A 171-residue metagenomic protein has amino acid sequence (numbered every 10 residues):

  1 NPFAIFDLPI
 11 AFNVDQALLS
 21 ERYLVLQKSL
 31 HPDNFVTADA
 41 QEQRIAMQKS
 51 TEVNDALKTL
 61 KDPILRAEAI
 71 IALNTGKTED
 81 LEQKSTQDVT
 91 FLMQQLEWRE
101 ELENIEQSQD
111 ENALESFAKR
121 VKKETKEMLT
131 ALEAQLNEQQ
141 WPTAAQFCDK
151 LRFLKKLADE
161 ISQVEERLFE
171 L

Functional and structural regions predicted by a protein language model:
N1-L171: C-terminal accessory/regulatory regions appended to core domains
